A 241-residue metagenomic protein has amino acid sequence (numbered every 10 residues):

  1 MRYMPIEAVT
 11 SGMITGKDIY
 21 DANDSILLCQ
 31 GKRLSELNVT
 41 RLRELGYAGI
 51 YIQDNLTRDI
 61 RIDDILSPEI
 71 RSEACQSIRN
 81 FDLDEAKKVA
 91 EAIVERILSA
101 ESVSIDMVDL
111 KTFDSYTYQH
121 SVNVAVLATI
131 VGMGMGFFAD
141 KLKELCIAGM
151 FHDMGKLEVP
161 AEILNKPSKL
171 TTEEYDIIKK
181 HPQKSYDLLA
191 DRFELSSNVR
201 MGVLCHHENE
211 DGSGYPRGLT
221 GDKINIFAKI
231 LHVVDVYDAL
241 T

Functional and structural regions predicted by a protein language model:
M1-K88, A92, S104: Terminal helices and disordered tails flanking the catalytic cores of nucleotide-processing hydrolases
C29, E173, L240: Thr-Gly-centered strand-to-loop micro-motif
L45-A48, R96, H206-N209, L240: Conserved, well-folded catalytic cores of nucleic-acid-processing and energy-transducing macromolecular machines
Q53-K179, Q183-L204: Acidic/His-rich, divalent-metal-binding segments that scaffold phosphate/diphosphate chemistry
L110, V131, E210-S213, Y237-L240: Alpha-helix C-capping/helix-to-loop hinge sites
G149, L189-L231: Histidine/acidic-rich helix-loop-helix segments that form or flank divalent-metal centers in metalloenzyme catalytic
K229-T241: Conserved beta-strand-loop-short alpha-helix elements that form and flank the Mn2+/Mg2+-coordinating active site
